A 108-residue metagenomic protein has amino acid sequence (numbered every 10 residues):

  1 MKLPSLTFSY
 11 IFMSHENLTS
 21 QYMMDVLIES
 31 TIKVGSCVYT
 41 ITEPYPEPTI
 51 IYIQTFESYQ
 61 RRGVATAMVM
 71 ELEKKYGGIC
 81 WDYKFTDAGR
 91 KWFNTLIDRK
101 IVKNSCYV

Functional and structural regions predicted by a protein language model:
S5-P46: Acetyl-CoA-dependent GNAT
D25, C106-V108: C-terminal "cap" of GNAT-fold acetyltransferases
V38, I51, T66-A67, E71 (+1 more regions): Hydrophobic, well-ordered beta-alpha structural blocks that scaffold small-molecule cofactor pockets
P46-E57: Conserved acetyl-CoA binding element of GNAT-fold acetyltransferases
T55, R61-K74: Conserved acetyl-CoA-binding loop-helix of GNAT-fold acetyltransferases
K74-A88, I101-S105: Conserved GNAT acetyl-CoA-binding A-motif
F93: Conserved active-site tyrosine of GNAT-family acetyltransferases
